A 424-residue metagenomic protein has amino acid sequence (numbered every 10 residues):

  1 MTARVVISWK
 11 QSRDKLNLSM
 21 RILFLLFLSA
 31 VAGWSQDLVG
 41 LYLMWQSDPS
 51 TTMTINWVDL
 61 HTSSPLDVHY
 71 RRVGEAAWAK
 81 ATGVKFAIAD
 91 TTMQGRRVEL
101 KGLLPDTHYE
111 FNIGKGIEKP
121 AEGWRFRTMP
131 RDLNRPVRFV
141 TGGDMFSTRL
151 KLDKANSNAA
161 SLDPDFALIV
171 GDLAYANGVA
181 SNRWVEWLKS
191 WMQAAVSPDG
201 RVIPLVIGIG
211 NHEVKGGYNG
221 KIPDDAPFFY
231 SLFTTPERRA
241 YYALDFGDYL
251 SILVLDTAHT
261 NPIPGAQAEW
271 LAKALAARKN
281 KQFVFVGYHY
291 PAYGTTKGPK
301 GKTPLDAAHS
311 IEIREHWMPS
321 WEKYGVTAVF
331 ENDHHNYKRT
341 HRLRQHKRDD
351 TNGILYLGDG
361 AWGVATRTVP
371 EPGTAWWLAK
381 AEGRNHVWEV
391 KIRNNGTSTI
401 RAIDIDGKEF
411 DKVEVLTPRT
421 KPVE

Functional and structural regions predicted by a protein language model:
T2-A3, A30: Ala/Thr-enriched low-complexity intrinsically disordered regions
S8-W9, K297: Local alpha-helix boundary/kink/capping signal
W9-L23: Bacterial N-terminal signal peptides that target proteins for export
I22-V31: Sec-dependent N-terminal signal peptides
G33-S35: Boundary at the C-terminal end of the N-terminal hydrophobic targeting segment
D37-P370, W377-A381, E389-E424: Metal-dependent phosphoester/phosphodiester hydrolase catalytic core
